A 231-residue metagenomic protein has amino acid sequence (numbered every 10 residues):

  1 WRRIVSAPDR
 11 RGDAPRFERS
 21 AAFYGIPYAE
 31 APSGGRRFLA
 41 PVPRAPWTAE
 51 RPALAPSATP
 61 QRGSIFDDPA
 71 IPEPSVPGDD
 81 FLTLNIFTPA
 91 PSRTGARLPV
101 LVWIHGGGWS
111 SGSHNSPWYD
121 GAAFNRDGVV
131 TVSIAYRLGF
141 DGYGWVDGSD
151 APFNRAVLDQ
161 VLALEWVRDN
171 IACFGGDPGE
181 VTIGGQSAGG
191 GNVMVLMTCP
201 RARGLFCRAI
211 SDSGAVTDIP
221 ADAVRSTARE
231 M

Functional and structural regions predicted by a protein language model:
W1-N154: Non-catalytic accessory segments of hydrolases
A22, A49-P72, E180, G191-M231: Mature extracellular catalytic domain of secreted serine hydrolases with alpha/beta-hydrolase catalytic cores
D79-F81, D150-C173, A223-S226, E230: Alpha/beta-hydrolase active-site loop
T88-A96, D169-D177, P200-R203: Surface-exposed acidic, glycine-flexible loop patches that form ligand/cofactor-binding and adhesion interfaces
A96-V100, D127-T131, D177-V181, A202-R208: Loop/turn elements at helix/coil->beta-strand transitions in domains of secreted/extracellular proteins
P99, R155, V167, F174-S187: Alpha/beta-hydrolase fold nucleophile elbow
W109-S110, G185-V195: Glycine-rich nucleophile elbow surrounding the catalytic serine of serine-hydrolase chemistry
